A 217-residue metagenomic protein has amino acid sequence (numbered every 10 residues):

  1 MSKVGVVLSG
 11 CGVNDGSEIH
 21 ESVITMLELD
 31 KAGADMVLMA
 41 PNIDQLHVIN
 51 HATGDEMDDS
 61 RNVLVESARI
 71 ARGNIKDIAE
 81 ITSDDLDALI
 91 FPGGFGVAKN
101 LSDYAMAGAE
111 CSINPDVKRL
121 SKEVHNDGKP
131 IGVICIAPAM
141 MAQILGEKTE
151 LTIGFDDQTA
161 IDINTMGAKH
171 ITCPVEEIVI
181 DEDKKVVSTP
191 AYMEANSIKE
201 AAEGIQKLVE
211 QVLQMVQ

Functional and structural regions predicted by a protein language model:
M1-S2: A short, charged/proline- and glycine-enriched loop that marks the coil->beta-strand transition at the N-terminal
G5-I19, V23-K31, D35-V37, N74-Q217: Active-site-adjacent pocket-lining segments in enzyme domains
M39-V65: N-terminal beta-loop-helix "entrance" segment that forms/cooperates in small-molecule cofactor or anionic ligand
M57, V65-A68, S121, P174: Short, well-ordered helical secondary-structure segments
V63-I75: Functional beta-strand-loop-alpha-helix junction segments that form "active/interaction loops" within catalytic
